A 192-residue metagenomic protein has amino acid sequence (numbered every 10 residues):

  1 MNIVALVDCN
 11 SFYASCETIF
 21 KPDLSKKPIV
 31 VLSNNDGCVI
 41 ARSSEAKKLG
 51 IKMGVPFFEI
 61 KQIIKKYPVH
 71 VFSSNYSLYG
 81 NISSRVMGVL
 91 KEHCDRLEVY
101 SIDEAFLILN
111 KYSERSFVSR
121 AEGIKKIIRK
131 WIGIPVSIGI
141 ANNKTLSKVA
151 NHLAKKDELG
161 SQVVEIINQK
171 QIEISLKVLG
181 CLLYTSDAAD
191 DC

Functional and structural regions predicted by a protein language model:
M1-I102, F106, Y112, I124: Residues that scaffold, gate, or flank divalent-cation-dependent active/transport sites
P28, P135, A188-A189: Proline-centered helix-kink/hinge sites
M53, L97, P135-V136, L183: Residue-level detector of short coil/turn "hinge" positions at structural boundaries
K65, A150-A154, D190: A generic structural signal for secondary-structure junctions that act as hinges or helix/strand caps at the edges
F117-L182: Long, highly charged, low-complexity intrinsically disordered interaction regions that mediate electrostatic DNA/RNA
Y184-C192: Single conserved hydrophobic/aromatic residue that forms the stacking wall/gate of nucleotide- or nucleobase-binding
